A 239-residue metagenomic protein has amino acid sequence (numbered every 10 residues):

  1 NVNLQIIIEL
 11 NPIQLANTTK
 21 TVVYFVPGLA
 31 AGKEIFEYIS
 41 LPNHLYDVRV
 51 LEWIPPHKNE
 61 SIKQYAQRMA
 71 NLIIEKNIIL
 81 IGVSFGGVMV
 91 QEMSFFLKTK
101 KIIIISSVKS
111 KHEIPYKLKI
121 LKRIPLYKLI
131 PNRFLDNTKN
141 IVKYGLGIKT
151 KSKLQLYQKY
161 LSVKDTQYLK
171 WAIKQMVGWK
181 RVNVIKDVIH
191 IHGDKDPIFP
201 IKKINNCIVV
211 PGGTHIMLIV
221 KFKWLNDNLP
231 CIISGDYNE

Functional and structural regions predicted by a protein language model:
Q14-H57: Conserved HGGG/HGGXW glycine-rich cap/lid loop of the alpha/beta-hydrolase fold
E37, Y46-I79: Active-site loop/oxyanion-hole signature of alpha/beta-hydrolase fold enzymes
L51, I208-G213: Short glycine-rich catalytic loops that host catalytic nucleophiles or stabilize transition states across multiple
E60, G213-N228: Catalytic histidine-centered segment of alpha/beta-hydrolase-like enzymes
I81-G86, V90: Gly/Ala-rich beta-loop-alpha elbow adjacent to hydrolase catalytic centers
K98-P131: Flexible "cap/lid" loop of the alpha/beta hydrolase fold
R133-K180: Conserved alpha/beta-hydrolase catalytic His-Asp/Glu region
H190-H192, D196: Short beta-strand/loop motif that positions the catalytic acidic residue of the alpha/beta-hydrolase fold
